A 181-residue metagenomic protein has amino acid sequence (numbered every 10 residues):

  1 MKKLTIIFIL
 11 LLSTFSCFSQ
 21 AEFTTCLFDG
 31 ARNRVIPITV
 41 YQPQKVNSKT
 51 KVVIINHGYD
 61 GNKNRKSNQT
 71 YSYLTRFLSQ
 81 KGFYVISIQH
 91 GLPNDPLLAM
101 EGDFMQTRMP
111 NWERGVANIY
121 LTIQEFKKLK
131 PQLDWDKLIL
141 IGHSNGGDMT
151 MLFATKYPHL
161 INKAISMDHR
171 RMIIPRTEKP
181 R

Functional and structural regions predicted by a protein language model:
L4-S13: Sec-dependent N-terminal signal peptides
C17-K49, H159: A domain-start/cap signature at the N-terminus of enzymes
E22, V85-S87, A164: Conserved beta-strand scaffold positions in the cores of enzyme catalytic domains, especially in NTP/NDP-utilizing
R32, N47-S48, L78-Q80, L133 (+2 more regions): Extracellular/periplasmic catalytic domains that process cell-envelope and extracellular macromolecules
R34-L129: Serine-hydrolase catalytic machinery in alpha/beta-hydrolase-like enzymes
L121-E178: Primarily recognizes the serine-hydrolase "nucleophile elbow" in alpha/beta-hydrolase and SGNH/GDSL folds
R181: Short beta-strand/loop motif that positions the catalytic acidic residue of the alpha/beta-hydrolase fold
